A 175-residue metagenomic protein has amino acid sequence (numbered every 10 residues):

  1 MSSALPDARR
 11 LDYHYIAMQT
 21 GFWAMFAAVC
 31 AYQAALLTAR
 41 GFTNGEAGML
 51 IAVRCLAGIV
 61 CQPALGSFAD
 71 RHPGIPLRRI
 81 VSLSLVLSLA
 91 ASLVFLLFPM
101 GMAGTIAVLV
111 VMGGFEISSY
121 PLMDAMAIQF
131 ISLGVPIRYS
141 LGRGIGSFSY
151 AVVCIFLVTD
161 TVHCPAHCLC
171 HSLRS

Functional and structural regions predicted by a protein language model:
S2-C55: Helix-loop boundary and gating motifs at the non-cytosolic
T20, A91-S92, F98-Y120, M126: Hydrophobic core of transmembrane alpha-helices in multi-pass small-molecule transporters, especially MFS/SLC-type
F26, C55-Q62, E116, Y150: Residue-level signal for conserved functional micro-sites within the alpha-helical transmembrane segments of Major
G58-I59, I137-V158: Glycine-rich segments within core transmembrane alpha-helices of 12-TM secondary carriers
V60-I75, T161-V162: Helix-to-loop junctions at the C-terminal end of transmembrane segments in multipass secondary transporters
R71-L85: Cytoplasmic membrane-interface "Motif A"-like loop-to-helix N-cap segments of 12-TM Major Facilitator Superfamily
A127-R138: Paired intracellular helix-loop junctions of major facilitator superfamily
H167-S175: Symmetry-related core transmembrane helices of the 12-TM Major Facilitator Superfamily/SLC fold
